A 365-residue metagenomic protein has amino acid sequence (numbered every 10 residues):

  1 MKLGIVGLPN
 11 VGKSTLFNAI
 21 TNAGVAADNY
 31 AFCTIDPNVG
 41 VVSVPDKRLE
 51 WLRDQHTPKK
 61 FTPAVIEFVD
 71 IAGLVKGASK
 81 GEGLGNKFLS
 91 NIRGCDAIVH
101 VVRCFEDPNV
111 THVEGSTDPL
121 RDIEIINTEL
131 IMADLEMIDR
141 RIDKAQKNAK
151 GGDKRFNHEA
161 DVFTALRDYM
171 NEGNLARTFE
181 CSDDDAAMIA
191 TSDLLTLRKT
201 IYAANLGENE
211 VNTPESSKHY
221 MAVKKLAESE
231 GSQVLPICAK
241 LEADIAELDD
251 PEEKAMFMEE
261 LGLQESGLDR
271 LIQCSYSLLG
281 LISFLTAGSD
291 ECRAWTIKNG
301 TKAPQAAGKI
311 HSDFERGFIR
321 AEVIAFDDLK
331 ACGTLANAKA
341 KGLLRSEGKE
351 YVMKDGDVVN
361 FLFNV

Functional and structural regions predicted by a protein language model:
M1-T111, D139-R140, K144-A145: Conserved G1/Walker A P-loop phosphate-binding module
K2-V6, V11, F17, K144-V352 (+1 more regions): C-terminal-of-GTPase-core extension/linker across diverse P-loop GTPases
I5, N29-V39, D46-R48, R53-K59 (+16 more regions): Solvent-exposed, flexible loop/coil residues
N22, D54, S90, G94 (+3 more regions): Short, intrinsically disordered, mixed-charge
A23-A31, N38-G40, R48-W51, K80 (+8 more regions): Glycine-rich, flexible loop/turn motifs
F32, D46-L49, T62-F68, E82-D96 (+8 more regions): Amphipathic alpha-helical transducer elements in NTP-driven molecular machines
G40-P45, A72-E82, R93-F156, Y169-S182 (+1 more regions): Conserved Switch II/interswitch segment of TRAFAC-class P-loop GTPases
